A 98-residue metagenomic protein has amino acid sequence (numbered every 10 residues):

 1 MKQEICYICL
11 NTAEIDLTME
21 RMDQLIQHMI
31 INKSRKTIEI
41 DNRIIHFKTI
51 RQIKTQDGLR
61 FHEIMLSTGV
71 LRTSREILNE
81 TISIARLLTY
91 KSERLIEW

Functional and structural regions predicted by a protein language model:
M1-W98: Short, flexible loop motifs at catalytic/binding sites
